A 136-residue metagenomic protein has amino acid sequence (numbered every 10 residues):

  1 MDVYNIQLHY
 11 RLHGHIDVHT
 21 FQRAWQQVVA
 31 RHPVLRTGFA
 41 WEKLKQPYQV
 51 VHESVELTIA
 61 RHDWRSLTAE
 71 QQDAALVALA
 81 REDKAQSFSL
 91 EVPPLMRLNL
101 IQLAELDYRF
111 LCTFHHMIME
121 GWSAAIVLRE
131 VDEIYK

Functional and structural regions predicted by a protein language model:
M1-E53, S66-K136: Acyl-group handoff/entry surfaces in thioester-processing enzymes
S54-A60: Short, charged/polar, Gly/Pro-enriched secondary-structure boundary elements
